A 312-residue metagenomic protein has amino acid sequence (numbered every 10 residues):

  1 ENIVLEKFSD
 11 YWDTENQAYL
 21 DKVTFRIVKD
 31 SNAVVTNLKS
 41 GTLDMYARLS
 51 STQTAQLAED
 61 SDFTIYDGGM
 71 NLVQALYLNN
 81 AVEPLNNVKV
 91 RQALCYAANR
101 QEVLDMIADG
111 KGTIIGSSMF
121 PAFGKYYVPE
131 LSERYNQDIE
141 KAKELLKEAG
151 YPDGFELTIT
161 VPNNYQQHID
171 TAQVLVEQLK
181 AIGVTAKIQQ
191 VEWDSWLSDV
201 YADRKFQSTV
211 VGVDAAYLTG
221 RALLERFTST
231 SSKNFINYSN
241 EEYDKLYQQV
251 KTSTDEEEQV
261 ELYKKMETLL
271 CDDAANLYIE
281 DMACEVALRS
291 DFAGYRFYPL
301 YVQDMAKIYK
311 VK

Functional and structural regions predicted by a protein language model:
D10-Q56, T185: Ligand-site clamp/hinge motif
Y19-K22, M70-G116, L145, E156-H168 (+1 more regions): Alpha-helical secondary-structure segments
N32-N37, S51-D60, T64, L76-N80 (+5 more regions): Pocket-flanking alpha-helical
D67-L78, S117, T230-D244: Periplasmic-binding protein-like
K89, I182-W196, A202, A222-S290 (+1 more regions): Extracytoplasmic/peripheral linker and loop segments enriched in polar/acidic and small residues with frequent Thr/Pro
T113-E148, Q166-H168: Structural transition elements
K147-A215, T230, E256, C284: Ligand/substrate-recognition segments at binding pockets and active sites
V286-K312: Long beta-strand-rich cores associated with HINT superfamily self-processing modules
